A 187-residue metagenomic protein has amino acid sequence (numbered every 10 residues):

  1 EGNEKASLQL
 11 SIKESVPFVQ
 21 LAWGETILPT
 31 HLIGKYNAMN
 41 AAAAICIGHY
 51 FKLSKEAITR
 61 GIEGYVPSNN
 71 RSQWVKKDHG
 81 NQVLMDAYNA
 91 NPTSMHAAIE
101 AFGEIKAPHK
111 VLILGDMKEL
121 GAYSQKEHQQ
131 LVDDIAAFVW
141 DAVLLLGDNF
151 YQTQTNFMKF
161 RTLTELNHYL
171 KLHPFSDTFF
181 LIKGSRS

Functional and structural regions predicted by a protein language model:
E1-T26, S68-N69: Extended acidic/charged loop-beta regions that coordinate divalent cations and stabilize anionic phosphate/carboxylate
V16, T26-I27, H31-Y36, A42-S187: ATP-dependent carboxylate-amine ligase
